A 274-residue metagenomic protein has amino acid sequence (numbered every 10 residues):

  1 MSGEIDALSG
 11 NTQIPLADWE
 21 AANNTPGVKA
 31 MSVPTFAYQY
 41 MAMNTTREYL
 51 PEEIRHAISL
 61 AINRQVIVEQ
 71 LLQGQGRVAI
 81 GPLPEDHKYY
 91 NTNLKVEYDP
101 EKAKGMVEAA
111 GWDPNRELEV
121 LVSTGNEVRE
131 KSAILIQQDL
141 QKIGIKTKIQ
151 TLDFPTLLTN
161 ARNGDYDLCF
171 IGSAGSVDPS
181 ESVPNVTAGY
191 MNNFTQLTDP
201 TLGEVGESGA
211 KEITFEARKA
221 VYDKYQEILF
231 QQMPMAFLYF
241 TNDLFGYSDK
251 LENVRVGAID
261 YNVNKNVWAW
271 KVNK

Functional and structural regions predicted by a protein language model:
M1-D18, K146: Ligand-site clamp/hinge motif
A7-N11, A30-S32, Q39-A42, L60 (+6 more regions): Structural recognition of the beta-strand scaffold that forms the well-ordered cores of secreted hydrolase catalytic
I14-N24, K29, M41-T45, V66-L71 (+2 more regions): Pocket-flanking alpha-helical
E20-T35, A42-E52, K88-K102, A110-W112 (+3 more regions): Short, solvent-exposed loop/beta-turn-alpha elements that line the ligand-binding surface or hinge of extracytoplasmic
L50-Q138, I143, E204, K224 (+1 more regions): Append "and occasionally in soluble cytosolic enzymes with long acidic Gly/Pro-rich linkers
A110-G175, G189, F215, D243: Ligand/substrate-recognition segments at binding pockets and active sites
G206-G209, F215-F230: Short amphipathic alpha-helical coiled-coil/interface segments
